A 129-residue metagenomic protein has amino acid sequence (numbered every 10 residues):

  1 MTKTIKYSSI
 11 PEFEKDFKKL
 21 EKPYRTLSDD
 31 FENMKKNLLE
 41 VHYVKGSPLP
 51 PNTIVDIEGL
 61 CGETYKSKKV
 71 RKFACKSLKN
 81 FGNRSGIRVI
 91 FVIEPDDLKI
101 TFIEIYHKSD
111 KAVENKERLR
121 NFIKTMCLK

Functional and structural regions predicted by a protein language model:
M1-N83, D96-D97, K108-K129: Basic, Lys/Arg-enriched alpha-helical interface segments
R84-V89: Short, surface-exposed coil-to-beta transition loops
I93-T101: Active-site beta-strand-loop-beta-strand hairpin of nuclease catalytic cores that positions key catalytic residues
